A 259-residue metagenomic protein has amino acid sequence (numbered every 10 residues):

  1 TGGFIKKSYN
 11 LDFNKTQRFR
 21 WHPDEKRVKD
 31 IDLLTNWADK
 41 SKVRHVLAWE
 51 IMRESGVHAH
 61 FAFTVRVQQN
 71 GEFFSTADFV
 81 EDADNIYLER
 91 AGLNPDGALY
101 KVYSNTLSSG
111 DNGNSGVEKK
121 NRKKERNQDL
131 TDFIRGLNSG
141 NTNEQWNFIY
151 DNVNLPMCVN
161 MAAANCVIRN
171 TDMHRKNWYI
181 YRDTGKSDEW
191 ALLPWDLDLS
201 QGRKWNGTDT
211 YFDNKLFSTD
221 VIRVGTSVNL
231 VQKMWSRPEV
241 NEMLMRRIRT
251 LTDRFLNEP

Functional and structural regions predicted by a protein language model:
T1-T35, R122-E125: Conserved oxyanion/phosphate-binding beta-strand-loop segments in alpha/beta enzyme cores
I5, R27, A38-V46, N121-Q128 (+3 more regions): Soluble non-cytosolic domains of exported or imported proteins
L11, V153-K204, T208: Active-site acidic catalytic loop and adjacent metal/ATP-binding pocket of ATP-dependent phosphoryl transfer enzymes
W21-D24, R44-H45, A77-F79, Y87-L93 (+4 more regions): Short, solvent-exposed loop/turn and secondary-structure capping segments
H22-S75, G136-M157: A conserved hydrophobic secondary-structure block that centers on an alpha-helix together with its immediately flanking
V43, L47-I51, F63, E125-D132 (+4 more regions): Extracytoplasmic/secreted proteins, especially bacterial periplasmic and envelope-associated proteins
F79-I168, T250: ATP-dependent phospho-/nucleotidyl transfer catalytic cores
T184-P259: C-terminal catalytic region of ATP-dependent kinase domains
